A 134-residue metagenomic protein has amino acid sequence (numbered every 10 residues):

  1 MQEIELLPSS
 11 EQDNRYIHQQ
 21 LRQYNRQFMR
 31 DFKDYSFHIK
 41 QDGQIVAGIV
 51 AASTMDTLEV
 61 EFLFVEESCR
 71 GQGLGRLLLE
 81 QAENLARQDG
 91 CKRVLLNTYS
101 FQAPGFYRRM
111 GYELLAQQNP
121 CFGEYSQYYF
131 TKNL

Functional and structural regions predicted by a protein language model:
Q2-E61, F101, P120, N133: Acetyl-CoA-dependent GNAT
I17, Y107, Y112: Conserved active-site tyrosine of GNAT-family acetyltransferases
L63-R70: A short, internal acetyl-CoA/4′-phosphopantetheine-binding micro-motif in the GNAT/acyltransferase core
G71-N84, R109: Conserved acetyl-CoA-binding loop-helix of GNAT-fold acetyltransferases
L78, Q102-A103: Conserved short alpha-helix immediately C-terminal to the canonical SAM/SAH-binding motif I of Rossmann-like
A86-Y99: Conserved GNAT acetyl-CoA-binding A-motif
L95-N97, E113-Y129: Conserved catalytic-core motifs of GNAT/GCN5-like acyltransferases
